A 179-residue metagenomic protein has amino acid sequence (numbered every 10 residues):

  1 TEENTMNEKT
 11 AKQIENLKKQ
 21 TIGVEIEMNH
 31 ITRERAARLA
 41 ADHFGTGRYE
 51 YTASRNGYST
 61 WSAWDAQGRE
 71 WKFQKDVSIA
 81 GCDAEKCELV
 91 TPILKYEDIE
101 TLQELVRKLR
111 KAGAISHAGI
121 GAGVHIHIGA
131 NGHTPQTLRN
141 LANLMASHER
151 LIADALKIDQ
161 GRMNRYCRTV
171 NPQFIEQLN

Functional and structural regions predicted by a protein language model:
T1-T5: Short, Lys/Arg-enriched N-terminal segments with co-localized hydrophobic residues within the first ~10-30 amino acids
M6-N179: Phosphate/nucleotide-binding catalytic core
